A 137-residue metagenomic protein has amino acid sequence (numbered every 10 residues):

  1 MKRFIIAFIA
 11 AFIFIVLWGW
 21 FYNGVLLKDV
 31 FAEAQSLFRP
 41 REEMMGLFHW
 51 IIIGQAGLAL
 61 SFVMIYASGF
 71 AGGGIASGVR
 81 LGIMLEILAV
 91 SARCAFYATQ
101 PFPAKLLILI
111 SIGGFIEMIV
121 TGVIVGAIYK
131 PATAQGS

Functional and structural regions predicted by a protein language model:
M1-S137: Juxtamembrane/disordered regions of integral membrane proteins
